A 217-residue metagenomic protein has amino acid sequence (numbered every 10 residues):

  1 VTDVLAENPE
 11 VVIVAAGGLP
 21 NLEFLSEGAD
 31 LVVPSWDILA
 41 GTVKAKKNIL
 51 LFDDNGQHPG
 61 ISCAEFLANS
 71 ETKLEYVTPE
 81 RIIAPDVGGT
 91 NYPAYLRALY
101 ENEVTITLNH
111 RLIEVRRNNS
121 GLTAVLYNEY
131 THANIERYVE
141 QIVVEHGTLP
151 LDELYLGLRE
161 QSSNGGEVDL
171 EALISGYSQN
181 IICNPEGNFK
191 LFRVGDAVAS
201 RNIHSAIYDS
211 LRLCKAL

Functional and structural regions predicted by a protein language model:
V1, I38, C63, N180-I181: Generic recognition of flexible, low-complexity loop/linker segments
V1-N21, G28-A40, K44-K47, N69-L173: A Rossmann-like FAD-binding core segment of flavoenzymes
L22-E23, G60, E153, N202: Short helix/loop capping segments that flank catalytic or ligand/cofactor-binding pockets
D53-F66, I82, V87-G88, D169 (+1 more regions): A conserved FAD-binding loop/helix module that cradles the flavin
L156, L173-Q179, E186: Glycine-rich, acidic loop regions that bind phosphate or pyrophosphate groups
